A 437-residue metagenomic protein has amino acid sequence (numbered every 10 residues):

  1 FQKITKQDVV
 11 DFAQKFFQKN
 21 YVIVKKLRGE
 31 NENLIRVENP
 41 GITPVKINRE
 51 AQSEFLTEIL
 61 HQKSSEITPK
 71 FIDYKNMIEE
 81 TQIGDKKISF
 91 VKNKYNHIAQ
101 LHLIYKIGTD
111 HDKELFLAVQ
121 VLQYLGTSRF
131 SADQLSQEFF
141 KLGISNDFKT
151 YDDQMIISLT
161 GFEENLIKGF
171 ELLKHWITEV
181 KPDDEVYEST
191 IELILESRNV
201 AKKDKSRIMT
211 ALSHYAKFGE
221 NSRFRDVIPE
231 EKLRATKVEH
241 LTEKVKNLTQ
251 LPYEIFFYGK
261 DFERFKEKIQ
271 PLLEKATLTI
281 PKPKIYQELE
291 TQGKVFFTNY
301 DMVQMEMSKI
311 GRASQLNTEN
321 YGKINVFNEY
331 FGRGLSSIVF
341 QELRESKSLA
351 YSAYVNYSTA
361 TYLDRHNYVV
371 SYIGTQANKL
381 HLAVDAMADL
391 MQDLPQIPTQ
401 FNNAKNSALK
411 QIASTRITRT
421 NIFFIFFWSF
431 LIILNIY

Functional and structural regions predicted by a protein language model:
F1-K3, V22-L27, L34-R36, K94-Q123 (+6 more regions): M16 family metallopeptidases and their MPP-like homologs
F1-Q14, Q62-E80, H214-E254, T279-Y286 (+3 more regions): Histidine-acidic residue clusters that define the catalytic metal-binding segment of zinc metallopeptidase domains
I4, E164, T236, Y330 (+1 more regions): Residue-level signal for short amphipathic helical patches enriched in basic/charged and nearby hydrophobic residues
D8-L27: Bilobed periplasmic-binding protein-like "clamshell/Venus-flytrap" ligand-binding domains
I23-E138, L142, S158, E171 (+1 more regions): His/Glu-rich zincin catalytic helix
E179-Y187, T236: Peptidyl-prolyl cis-trans isomerase
E185, T279-Y286, P398-N402: A short, aromatic/hydrophobic, helix- or strand-capping loop or linear motif that either lines the entrance/gate
